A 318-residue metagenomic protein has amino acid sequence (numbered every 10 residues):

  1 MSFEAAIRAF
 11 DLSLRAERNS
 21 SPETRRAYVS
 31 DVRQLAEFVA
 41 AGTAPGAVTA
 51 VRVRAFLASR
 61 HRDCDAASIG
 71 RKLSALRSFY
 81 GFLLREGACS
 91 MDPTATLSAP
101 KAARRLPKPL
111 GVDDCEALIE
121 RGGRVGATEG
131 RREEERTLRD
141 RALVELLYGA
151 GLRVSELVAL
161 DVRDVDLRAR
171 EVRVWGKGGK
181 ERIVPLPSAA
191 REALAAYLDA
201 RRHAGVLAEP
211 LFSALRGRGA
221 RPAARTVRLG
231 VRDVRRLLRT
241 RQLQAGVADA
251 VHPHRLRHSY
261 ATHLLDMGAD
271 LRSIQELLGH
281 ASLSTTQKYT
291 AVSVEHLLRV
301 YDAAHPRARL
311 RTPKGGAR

Functional and structural regions predicted by a protein language model:
M1-R318: Conserved catalytic core of the tyrosine transesterase superfamily
